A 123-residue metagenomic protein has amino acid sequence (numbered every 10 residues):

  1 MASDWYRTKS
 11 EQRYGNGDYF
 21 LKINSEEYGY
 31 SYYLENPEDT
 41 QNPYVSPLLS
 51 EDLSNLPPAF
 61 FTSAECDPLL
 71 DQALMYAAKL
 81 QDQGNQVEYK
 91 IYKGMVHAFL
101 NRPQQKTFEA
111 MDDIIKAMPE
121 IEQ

Functional and structural regions predicted by a protein language model:
M1-Q123: Alpha/beta-hydrolase superfamily serine-hydrolase fold, recognizing
